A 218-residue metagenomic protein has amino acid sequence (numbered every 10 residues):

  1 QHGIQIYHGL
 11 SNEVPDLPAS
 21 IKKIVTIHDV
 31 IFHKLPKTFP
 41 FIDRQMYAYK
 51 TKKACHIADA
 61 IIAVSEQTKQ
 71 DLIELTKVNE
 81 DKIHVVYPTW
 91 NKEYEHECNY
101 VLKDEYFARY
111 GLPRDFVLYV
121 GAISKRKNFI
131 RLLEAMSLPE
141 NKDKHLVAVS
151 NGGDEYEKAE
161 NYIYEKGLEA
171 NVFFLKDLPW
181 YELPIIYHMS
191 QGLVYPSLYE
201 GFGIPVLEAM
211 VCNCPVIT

Functional and structural regions predicted by a protein language model:
Q1-T218: Carbohydrate transferase catalytic cores enriched for Leloir-type hexosyltransferases
